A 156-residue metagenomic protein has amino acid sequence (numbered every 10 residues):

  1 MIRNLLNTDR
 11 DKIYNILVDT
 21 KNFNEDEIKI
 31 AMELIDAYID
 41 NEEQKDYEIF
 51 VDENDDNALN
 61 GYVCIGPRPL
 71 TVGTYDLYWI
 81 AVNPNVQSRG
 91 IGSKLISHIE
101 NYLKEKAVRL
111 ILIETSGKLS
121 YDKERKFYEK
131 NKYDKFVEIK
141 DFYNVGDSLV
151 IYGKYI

Functional and structural regions predicted by a protein language model:
N4-Y78, N83-N85, I96, Y102 (+3 more regions): Acetyl-CoA-dependent GNAT
A81, G117-L119: Active-site-proximal loop/turn and secondary-structure-junction residues that shape catalytic pockets, frequently
S88: Glycine-rich ATP-lid loops
L103-S116: Conserved GNAT acetyl-CoA-binding A-motif
E114-G117, E129-L149: Conserved catalytic-core motifs of GNAT/GCN5-like acyltransferases
E124: Helix-turn-helix
